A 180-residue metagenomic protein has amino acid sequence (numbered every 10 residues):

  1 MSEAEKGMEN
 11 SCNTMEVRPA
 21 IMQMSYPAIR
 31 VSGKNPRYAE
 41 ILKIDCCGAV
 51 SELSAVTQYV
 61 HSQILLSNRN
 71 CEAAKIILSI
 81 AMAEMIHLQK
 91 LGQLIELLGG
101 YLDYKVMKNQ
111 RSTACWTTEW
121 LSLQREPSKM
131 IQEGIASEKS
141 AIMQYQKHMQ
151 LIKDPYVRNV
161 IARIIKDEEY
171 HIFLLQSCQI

Functional and structural regions predicted by a protein language model:
S2-I180: Non-heme di-metal
